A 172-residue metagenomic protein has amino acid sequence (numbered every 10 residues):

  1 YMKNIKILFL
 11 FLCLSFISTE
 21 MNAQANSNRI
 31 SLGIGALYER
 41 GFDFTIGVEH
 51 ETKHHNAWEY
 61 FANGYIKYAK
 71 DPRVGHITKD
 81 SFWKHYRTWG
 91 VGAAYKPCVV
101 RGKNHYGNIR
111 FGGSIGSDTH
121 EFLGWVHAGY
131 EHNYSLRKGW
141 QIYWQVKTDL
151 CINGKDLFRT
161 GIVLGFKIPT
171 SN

Functional and structural regions predicted by a protein language model:
Y1-K3, A93, W144, L164: Short, low-complexity interaction segments enriched in Ser/Thr/Pro/Gly
Y1-N28: Bacterial Sec-dependent N-terminal signal peptides
F9-L12, A93, G102, N153: A periodicity- and composition-biased signal for non-globular, repetitive helical segments
N22-K70, G161, K167-N172: Short glycine/proline- and aromatic-enriched beta-strand/turn motifs that initiate or cap beta-hairpins
L32-T45, H85-Y86, I115-W125, L150-T160: Solvent-exposed loop/turn segments connecting transmembrane beta-strands in outer-membrane beta-barrel proteins
E49-I142: Gram-negative (and chloroplast) outer-membrane scaffold detector with strong preference for beta-barrel transmembrane
T119, G129-N172: Gram-negative outer-membrane beta-barrel domains
